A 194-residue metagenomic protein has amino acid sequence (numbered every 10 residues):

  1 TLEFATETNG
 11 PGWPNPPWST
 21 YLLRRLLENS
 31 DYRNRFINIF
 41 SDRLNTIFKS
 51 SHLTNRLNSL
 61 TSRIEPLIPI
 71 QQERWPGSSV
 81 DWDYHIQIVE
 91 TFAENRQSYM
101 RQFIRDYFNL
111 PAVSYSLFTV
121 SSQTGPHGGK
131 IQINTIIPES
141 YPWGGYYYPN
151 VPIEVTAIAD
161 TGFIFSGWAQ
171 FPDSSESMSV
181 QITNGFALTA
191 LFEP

Functional and structural regions predicted by a protein language model:
T1-F118: Middle-to-C-terminal accessory/interaction subdomains
V113-F118, Y147-I153: Short coil/turn motif common to extracellular beta-sandwich-like domains
Y115, T119-S121, M178-P194: Conserved "repeat-terminator" motif of extracellular CCP/Sushi domains
T119-Y141, F171: Short, solvent-exposed loop/edge segments of extracellular or virion-exposed proteins
E139-P149: Non-catalytic, beta-strand-enriched accessory regions in extracellular/secretory proteins and membrane protein
W143-G145, S177-V180: Beta-strand-rich interaction surfaces with strong enrichment in secreted/lumenal proteins
P149, T161, I182-N184: Surface-exposed loops/turns
P152-E176: Surface-exposed interfaces of beta-sheet-rich extracellular modules
